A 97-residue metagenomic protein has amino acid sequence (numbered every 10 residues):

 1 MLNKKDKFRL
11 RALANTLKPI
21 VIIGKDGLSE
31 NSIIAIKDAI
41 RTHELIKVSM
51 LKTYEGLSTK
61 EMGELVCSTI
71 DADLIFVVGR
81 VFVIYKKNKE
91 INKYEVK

Functional and structural regions predicted by a protein language model:
M1-K97: Positively charged, polar, low-complexity stretches
